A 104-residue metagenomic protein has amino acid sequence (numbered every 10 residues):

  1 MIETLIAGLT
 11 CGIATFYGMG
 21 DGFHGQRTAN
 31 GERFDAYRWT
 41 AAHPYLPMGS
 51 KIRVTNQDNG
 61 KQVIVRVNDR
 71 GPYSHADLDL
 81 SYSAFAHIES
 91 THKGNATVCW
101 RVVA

Functional and structural regions predicted by a protein language model:
I2-A104: Secreted/periplasmic proteins
